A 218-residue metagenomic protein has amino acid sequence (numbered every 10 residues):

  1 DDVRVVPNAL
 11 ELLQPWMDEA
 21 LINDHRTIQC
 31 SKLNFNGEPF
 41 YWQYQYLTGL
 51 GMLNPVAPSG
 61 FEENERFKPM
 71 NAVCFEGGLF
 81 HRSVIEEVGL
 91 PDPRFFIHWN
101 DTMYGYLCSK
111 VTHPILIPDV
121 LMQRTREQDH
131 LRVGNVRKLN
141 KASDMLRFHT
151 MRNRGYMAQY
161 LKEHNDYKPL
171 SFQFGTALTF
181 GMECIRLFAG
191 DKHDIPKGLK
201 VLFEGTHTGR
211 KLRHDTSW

Functional and structural regions predicted by a protein language model:
D1-R4: The conserved acidic donor/metal-binding loop of glycosyltransferases
V6-L47: Conserved donor NDP-sugar-binding/catalytic core segment of glycosyltransferases
G60-F80, L139: A recurrent flexible, glycine/aromatic-enriched loop bordering the glycosyltransferase active site that acts as
G78, V84-G89, R94-V120: A short, conserved alpha-helix in the catalytic core of glycosyltransferases
I117-K138: Active-site donor/metal-binding and catalytic loop motifs of nucleotide-sugar-dependent glycosylation enzymes
V136-F148: A short acidic, glycine-rich active-site loop that binds or catalyzes chemistry on phosphate/adenosine moieties
T150-M157: A conserved mid-domain beta-alpha-beta active-site/ligand-binding segment of alpha/beta enzyme cores
K162-W218: Non-catalytic, C-terminal membrane-associated alpha-helical segments of glycosyltransferases
